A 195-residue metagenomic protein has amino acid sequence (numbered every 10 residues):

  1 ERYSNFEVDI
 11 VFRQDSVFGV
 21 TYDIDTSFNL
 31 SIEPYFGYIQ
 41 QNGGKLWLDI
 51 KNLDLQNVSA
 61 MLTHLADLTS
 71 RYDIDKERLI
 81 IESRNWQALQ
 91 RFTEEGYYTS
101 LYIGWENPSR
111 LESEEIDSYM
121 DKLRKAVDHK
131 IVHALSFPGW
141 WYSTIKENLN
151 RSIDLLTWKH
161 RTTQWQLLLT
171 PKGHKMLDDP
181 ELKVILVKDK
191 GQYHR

Functional and structural regions predicted by a protein language model:
R2-S4, V11-L123, I131-W140: Metal-dependent phosphodiesterase/phospholipase catalytic core, i.e., the His/Asp/Glu-rich active-site region
V11, R110-R195: C-terminal active-site rim and adjoining tail of enzyme catalytic domains
